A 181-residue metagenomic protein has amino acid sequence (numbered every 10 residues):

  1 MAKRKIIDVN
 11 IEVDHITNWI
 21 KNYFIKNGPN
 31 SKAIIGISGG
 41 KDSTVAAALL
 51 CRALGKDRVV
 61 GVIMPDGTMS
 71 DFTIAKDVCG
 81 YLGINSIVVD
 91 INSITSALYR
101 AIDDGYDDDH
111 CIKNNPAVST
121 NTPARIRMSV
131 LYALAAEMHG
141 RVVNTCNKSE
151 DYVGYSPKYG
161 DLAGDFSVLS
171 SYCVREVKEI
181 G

Functional and structural regions predicted by a protein language model:
M1-S156, G181: ATP-dependent adenylation/nucleotidyltransferase module used to activate substrates
N147-S149, L169-Y172: Histidine- and/or cysteine-centered catalytic micro-motif in compact active-site loops
Y155-S171: A mobile, often basic/glycine-rich helix-loop segment that functions as the active-site lid/recognition loop
C173-I180: Metal-dependent de-N-acetylase/amidase catalytic core
